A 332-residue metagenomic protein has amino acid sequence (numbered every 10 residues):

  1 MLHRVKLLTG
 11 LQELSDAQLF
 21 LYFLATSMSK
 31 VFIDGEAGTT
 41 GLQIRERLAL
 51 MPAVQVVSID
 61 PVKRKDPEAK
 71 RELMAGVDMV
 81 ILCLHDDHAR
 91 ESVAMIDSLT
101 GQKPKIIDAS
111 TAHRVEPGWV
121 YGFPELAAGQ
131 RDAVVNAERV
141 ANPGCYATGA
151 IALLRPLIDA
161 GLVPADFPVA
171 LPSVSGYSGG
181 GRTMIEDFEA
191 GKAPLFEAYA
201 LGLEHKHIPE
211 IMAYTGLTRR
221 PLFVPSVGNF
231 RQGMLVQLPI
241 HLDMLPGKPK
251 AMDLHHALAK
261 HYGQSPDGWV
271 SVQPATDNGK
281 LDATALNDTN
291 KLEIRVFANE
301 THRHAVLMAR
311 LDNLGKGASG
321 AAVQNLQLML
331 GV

Functional and structural regions predicted by a protein language model:
L2-V5: Extreme N-terminal basic, low-complexity initiation segments that serve as generic localization/processing leaders
E13-S27: Short, Lys/Arg-enriched N-terminal segments with co-localized hydrophobic residues within the first ~10-30 amino acids
M28-P194, Y199-L201, F297-E300: N-terminal Rossmann-like NAD(P) cofactor-binding subdomain of oxidoreductases, focused on the glycine-rich
T39-R71, C83, P168-S173, Y177-L307: C-terminal substrate-binding/catalytic lobe of Rossmann-fold NAD(P)-dependent oxidoreductases
V140, L254-H255, A322: PAPS/PAP-binding and catalytic site of the sulfotransferase fold
K291-I294, A298-V332: NAD(P)-dependent Rossmann-like dehydrogenase/reductase catalytic/cofactor-binding core
